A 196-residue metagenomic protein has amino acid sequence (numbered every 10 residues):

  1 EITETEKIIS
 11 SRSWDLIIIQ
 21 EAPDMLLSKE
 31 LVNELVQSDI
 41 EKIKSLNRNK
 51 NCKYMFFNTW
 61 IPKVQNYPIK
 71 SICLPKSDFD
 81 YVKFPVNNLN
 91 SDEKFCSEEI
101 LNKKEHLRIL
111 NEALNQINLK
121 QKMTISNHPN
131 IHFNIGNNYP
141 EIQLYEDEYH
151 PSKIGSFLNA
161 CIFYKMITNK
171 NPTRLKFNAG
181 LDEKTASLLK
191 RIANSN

Functional and structural regions predicted by a protein language model:
T3-Y149, K153, R174: Alpha-helical cap/lid subdomain in secreted, periplasmic, or secretory-pathway luminal O-acyl-processing enzymes
I142-N196: Conserved catalytic region of serine esterases and O-acyltransferases that act on ester linkages in lipids
